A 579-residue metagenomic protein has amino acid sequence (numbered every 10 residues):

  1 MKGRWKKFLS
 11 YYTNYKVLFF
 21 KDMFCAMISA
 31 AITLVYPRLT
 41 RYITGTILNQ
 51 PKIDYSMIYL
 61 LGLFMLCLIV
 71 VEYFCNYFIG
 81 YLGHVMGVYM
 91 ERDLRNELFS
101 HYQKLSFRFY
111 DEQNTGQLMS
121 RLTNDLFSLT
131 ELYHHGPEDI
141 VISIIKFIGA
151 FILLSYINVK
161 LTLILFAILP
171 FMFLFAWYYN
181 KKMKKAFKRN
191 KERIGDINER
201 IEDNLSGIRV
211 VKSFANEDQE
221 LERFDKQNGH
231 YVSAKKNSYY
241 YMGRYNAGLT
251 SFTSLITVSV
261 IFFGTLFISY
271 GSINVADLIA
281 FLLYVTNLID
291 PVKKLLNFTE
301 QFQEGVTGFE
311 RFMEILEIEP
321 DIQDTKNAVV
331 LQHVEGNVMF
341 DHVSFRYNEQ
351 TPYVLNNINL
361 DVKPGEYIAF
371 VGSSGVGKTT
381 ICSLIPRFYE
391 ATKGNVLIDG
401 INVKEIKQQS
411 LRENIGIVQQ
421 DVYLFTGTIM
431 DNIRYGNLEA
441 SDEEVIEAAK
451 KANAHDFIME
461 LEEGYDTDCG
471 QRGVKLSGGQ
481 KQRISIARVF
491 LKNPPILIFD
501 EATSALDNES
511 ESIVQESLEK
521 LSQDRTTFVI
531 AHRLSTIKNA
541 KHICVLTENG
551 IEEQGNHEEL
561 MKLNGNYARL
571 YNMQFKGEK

Functional and structural regions predicted by a protein language model:
M1, F24-C25, I32-G45, L68-T115 (+12 more regions): Juxtamembrane helix-loop junctions of ABC transporter transmembrane domains
K2-K16, L118: A short amphipathic helical element positioned immediately N-terminal to and/or at the very start of a transmembrane
L9, K16-V17, F107-R108, N124-Y133 (+10 more regions): An intracellular "coupling" helix at the cytosolic face of ABC transporter transmembrane type-1 domains
F19-C75, L82, S155-K160, G271-V275: Transmembrane helix-loop-helix hairpins at lipid-water interfaces of multipass membrane proteins, especially the type-1
N49-P51, S56-M57, L153-A167, Y241-E310 (+1 more regions): Helix-loop-helix
Y102, F224, F312, F340-H342: Conserved catalytic Walker-motif region of ABC-type ATPase nucleotide-binding domains
T325, L331-K579: ABC-type nucleotide-binding domain
